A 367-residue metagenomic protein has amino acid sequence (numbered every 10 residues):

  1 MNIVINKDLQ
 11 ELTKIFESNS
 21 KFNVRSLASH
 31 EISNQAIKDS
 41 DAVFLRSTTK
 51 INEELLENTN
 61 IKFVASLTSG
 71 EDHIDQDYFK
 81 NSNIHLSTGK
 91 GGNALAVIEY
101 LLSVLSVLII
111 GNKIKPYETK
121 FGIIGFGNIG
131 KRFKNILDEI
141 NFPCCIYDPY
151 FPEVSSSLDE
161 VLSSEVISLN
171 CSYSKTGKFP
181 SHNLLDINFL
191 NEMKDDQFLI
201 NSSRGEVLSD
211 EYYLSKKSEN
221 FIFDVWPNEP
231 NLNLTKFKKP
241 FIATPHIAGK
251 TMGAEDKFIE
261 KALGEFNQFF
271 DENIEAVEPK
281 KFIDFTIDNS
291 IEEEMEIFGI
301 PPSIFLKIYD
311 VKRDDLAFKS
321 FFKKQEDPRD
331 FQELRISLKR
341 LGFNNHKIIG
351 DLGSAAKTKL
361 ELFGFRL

Functional and structural regions predicted by a protein language model:
M1-S40: N-terminal glycine-/charge-rich "phosphate-binding" loop or analogous flexible N-terminal tail
K7, K90, Y117-D138: Glycine-rich adenosine-cofactor-binding loop
D41-K113: Phosphate/diphosphate ligand-binding glycine-rich loop within oxidoreductases
K50-L55, F151-L234, A356: Rossmann-like adenosine-cofactor binding region
N58-F63, S82-I84, F142, K194-Q197 (+1 more regions): A short helix->loop->beta-strand "cap" motif at the edges of active sites that frequently abuts
I98-I114, E139-F142, E260-Q268: Oxidoreductase and adenylate-handling cofactor-binding alpha/beta cores
I140-S155: NAD(P)-binding Rossmann-fold cofactor-contacting core
D196-L367: Rossmann-like dinucleotide-binding domain for NAD(H)/NADP(H)
